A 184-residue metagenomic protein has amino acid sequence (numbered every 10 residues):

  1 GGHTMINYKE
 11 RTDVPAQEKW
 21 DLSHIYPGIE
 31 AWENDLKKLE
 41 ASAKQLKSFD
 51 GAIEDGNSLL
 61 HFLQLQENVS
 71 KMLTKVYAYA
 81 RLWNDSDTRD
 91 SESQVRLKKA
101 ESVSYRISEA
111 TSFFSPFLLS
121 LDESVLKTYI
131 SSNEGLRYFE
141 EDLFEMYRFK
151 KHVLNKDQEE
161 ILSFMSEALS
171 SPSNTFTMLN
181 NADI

Functional and structural regions predicted by a protein language model:
G1-G2: Residue-identity detector for glycine
M5-I184: A well-structured
